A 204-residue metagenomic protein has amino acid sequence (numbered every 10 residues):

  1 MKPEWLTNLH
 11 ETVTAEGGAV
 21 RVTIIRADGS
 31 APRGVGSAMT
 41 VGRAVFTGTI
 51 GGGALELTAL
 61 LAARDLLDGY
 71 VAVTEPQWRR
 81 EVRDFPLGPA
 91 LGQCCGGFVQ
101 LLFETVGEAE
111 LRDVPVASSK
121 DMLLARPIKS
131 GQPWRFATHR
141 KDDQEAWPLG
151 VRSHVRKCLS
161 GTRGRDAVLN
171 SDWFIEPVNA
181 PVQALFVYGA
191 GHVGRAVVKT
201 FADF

Functional and structural regions predicted by a protein language model:
M1-F204: Segments forming oxygen-rich coordination pockets for charged ligands
